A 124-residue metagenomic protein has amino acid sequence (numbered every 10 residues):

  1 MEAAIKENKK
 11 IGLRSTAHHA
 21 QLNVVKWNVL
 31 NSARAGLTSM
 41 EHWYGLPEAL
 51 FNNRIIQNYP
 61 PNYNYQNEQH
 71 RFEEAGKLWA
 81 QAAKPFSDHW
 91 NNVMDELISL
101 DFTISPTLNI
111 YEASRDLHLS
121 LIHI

Functional and structural regions predicted by a protein language model:
M1-P106, H118-S120: Histidine/acidic residue-rich metal-binding segments in metalloenzymes
I110: Acidic/polar, glycine-anchored loop/turn motif associated with catalytic or activation segments that engage anionic
A113, L117: Accessory carbohydrate-binding/adhesion or oligomerization-edge regions at the termini of glycan-active proteins
I122-I124: Conserved small/polar residues in nucleotide/adenosyl-binding loops
